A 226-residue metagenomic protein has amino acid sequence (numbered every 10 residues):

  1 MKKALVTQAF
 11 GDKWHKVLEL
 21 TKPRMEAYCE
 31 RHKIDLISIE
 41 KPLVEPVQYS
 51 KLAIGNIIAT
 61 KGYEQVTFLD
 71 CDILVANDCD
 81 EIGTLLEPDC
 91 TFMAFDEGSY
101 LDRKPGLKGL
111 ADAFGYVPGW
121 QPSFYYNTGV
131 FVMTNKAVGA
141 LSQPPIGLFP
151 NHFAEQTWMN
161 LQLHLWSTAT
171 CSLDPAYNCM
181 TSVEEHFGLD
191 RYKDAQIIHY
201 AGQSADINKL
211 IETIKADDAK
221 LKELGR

Functional and structural regions predicted by a protein language model:
M1-E64, W166-S167, A201-R226: N-terminal anchoring/stem segment of glycosyltransferases
L5, C29, G55, D72 (+3 more regions): A residue-level signal for conserved active-site and pocket-lining positions in enzyme catalytic cores
K13-W14, P46, A76-N77, G83-T84 (+4 more regions): Short catalytic/ligand-binding loop motif for oxyanion handling, primarily in non-cytosolic enzymes, centered on
K22-E26, G55, D80-G83, Q156-L163 (+1 more regions): Short amphipathic alpha-helical segments and helix-helix/interface helices
L43-G106, V132-N135: GT-A fold catalytic core of metal-dependent nucleotide-sugar glycosyltransferases, centered on the diacidic
L52-A53, G106-A111, H186-K193: Short, surface-exposed amphipathic charged segments that create phosphate/polyanion-binding patches used for binding
K108-P122: Short, flexible, basic/aromatic active-site loop/helix in glycosyltransferases
S123-L210, D217: Catalytic core and acceptor-binding pocket of nucleotide-sugar-dependent glycosyltransferases
